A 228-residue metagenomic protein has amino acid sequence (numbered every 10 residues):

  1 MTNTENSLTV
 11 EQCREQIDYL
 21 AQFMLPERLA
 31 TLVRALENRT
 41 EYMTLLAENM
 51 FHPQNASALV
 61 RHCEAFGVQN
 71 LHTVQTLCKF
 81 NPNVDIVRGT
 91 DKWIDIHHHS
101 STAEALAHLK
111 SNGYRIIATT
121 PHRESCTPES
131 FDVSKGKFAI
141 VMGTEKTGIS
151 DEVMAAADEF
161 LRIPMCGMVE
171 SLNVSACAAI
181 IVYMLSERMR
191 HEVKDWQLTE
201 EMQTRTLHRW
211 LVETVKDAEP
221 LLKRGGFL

Functional and structural regions predicted by a protein language model:
M1-L228: Post-transcriptional modification and biogenesis factors for structured RNAs of the translation apparatus
